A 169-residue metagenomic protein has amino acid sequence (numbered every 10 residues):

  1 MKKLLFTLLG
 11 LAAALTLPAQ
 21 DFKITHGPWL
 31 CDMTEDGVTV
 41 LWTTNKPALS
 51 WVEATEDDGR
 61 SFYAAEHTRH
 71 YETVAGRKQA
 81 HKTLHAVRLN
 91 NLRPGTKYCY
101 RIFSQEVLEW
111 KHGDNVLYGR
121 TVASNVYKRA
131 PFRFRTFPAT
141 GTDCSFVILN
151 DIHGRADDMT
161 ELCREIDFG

Functional and structural regions predicted by a protein language model:
M1-L4: Positively charged n-region of N-terminal signal peptides that target proteins for export
T7-L8, T34: Intrinsically disordered, low-complexity segments enriched in polar/charged small residues
L8-L9, I102: A periodicity- and composition-biased signal for non-globular, repetitive helical segments
L9-P18: Hydrophobic h-region of N-terminal signal peptides that target proteins for export in Gram-negative bacteria
A19-I148, H153, R164, F168: Acidic, histidine-bearing metal-coordination/catalytic regions of metal-dependent phosphoesterases
G154-D158: Active-site environment of divalent metal-dependent phosphoester hydrolases
T160-L162: Short coil/turn segments at secondary-structure boundaries
